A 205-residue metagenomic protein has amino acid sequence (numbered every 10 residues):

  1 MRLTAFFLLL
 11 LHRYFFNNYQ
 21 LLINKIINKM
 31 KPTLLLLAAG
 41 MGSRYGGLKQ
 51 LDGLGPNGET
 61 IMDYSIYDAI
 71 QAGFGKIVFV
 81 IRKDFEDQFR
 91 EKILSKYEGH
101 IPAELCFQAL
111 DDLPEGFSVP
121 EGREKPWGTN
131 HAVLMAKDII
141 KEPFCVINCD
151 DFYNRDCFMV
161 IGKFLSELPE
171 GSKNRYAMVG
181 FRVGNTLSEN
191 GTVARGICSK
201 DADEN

Functional and structural regions predicted by a protein language model:
T4-A5: Ala/Thr-enriched low-complexity intrinsically disordered regions
R13, Y19, I23-L36, G42 (+4 more regions): Conserved N-terminal catalytic core of the sugar/cofactor nucleotidyltransferase
G40, D150, R182: Active-site glycine-centered loops adjacent to acidic/histidine catalytic or metal-binding residues that shape
G42-G46, L187-S188: Short N-terminal binding/cap micro-motifs at the start of the first secondary-structure element
L51, L105, Y176-M178: Conserved beta-strand scaffold positions in the cores of enzyme catalytic domains, especially in NTP/NDP-utilizing
R155-N205: Conserved core of the sugar-phosphate nucleotidyltransferase
